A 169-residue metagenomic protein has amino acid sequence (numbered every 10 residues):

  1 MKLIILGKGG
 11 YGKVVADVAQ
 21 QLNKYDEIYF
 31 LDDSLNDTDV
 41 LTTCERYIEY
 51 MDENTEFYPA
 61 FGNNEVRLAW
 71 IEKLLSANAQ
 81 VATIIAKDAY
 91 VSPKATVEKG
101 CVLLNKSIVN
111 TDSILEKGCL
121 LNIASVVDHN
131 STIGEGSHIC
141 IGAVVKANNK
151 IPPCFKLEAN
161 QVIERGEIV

Functional and structural regions predicted by a protein language model:
K2, D26-I28, E56, Q80-V81: Residues at the starts of beta-strands that form the adenosine-phosphate
K2-A19: Glycine-rich adenosine-cofactor-binding loop
G10-K13, E65-V66, T96: Short alpha-helical
A16-V18, A69-K73, L115: Short amphipathic alpha-helical segments
L22-T38: NAD(P)-binding Rossmann-fold cofactor-contacting core
L35-Y90: Phosphate-bearing ligand-interacting subdomains that bind or position ATP/ADP/UDP/GDP/NAD(P) or nucleotide-linked
I84-V169: Structural signal for interior beta-strand "rungs" in well-ordered beta-sheet cores of soluble enzyme domains
